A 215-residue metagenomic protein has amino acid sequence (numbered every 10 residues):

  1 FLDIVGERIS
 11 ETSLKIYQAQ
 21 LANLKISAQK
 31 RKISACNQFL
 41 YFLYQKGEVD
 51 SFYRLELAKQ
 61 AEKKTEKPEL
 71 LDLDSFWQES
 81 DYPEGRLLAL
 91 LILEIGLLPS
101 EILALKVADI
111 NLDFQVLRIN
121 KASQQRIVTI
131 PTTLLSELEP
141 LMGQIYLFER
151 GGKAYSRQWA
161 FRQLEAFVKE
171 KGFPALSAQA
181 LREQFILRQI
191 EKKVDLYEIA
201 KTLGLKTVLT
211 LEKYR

Functional and structural regions predicted by a protein language model:
F1-E62: N-terminal core-binding DNA-recognition domain of tyrosine recombinases/integrases
V49, Q60-S75, S123-T132: DNA breakage-rejoining catalytic core of tyrosine-based enzymes
P68-P99: Basic, Lys/Arg- and aromatic-enriched nucleic-acid-binding interface segment
L91-A104, K192-V194, L205: A short, glycine-centered helix-capping/turn motif at helix boundaries that positions DNA-contacting or catalytic
I95, L105-S136: Conserved tyrosine-mediated DNA breakage-rejoining catalytic core shared by Y-recombinases
Q115-I119, R188, Y197-R215: Short functional hotspots where side chains directly engage DNA or cofactors
P131-P174, Q179: Active-site/catalytic core of tyrosine-dependent DNA strand-transfer enzymes
L164-K201, L205: Short, basic (Lys/Arg/His-rich) helix/loop patches that form interaction surfaces in the mid-to-C-terminal regions
